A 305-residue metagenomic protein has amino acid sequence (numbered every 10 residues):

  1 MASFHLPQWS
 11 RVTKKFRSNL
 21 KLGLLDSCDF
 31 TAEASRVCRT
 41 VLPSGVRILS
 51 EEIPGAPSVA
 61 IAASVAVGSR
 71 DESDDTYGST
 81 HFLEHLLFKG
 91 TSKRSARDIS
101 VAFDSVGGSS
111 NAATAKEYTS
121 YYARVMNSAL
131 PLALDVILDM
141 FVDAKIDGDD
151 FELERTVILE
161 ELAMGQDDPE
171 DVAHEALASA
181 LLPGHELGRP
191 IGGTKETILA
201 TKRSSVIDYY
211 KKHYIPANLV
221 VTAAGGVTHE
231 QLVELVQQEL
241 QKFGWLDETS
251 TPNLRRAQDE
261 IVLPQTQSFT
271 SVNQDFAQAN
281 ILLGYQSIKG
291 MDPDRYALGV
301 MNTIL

Functional and structural regions predicted by a protein language model:
A2-D71, S92-P131, M164-N218, K242-D292 (+1 more regions): Non-catalytic beta-strand/loop surface segments
G78-T91: Active-site SXXK
G90-K93, R124-V157: M16/insulysin-pitrilysin zinc metalloprotease superfamily fold
M126-A129, G225-E230: Helix N-cap motif at beta-to-alpha junctions
I137-F141, V236, M301: Short amphipathic C-terminal alpha-helix that caps PH/PH-like domains
G299-L305: Short, intrinsically disordered, charge-balanced linker/junction segments flanking boundaries in proteins
